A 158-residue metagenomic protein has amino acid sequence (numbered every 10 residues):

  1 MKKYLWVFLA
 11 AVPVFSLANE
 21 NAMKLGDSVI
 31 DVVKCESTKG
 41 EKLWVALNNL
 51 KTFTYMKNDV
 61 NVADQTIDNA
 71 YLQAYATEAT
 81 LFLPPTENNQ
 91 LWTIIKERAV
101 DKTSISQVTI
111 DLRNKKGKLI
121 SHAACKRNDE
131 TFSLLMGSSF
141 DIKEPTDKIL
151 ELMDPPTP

Functional and structural regions predicted by a protein language model:
Y4-P13: Sec-dependent N-terminal signal peptides
N19-P158: Cysteine-centric segments in proteins
